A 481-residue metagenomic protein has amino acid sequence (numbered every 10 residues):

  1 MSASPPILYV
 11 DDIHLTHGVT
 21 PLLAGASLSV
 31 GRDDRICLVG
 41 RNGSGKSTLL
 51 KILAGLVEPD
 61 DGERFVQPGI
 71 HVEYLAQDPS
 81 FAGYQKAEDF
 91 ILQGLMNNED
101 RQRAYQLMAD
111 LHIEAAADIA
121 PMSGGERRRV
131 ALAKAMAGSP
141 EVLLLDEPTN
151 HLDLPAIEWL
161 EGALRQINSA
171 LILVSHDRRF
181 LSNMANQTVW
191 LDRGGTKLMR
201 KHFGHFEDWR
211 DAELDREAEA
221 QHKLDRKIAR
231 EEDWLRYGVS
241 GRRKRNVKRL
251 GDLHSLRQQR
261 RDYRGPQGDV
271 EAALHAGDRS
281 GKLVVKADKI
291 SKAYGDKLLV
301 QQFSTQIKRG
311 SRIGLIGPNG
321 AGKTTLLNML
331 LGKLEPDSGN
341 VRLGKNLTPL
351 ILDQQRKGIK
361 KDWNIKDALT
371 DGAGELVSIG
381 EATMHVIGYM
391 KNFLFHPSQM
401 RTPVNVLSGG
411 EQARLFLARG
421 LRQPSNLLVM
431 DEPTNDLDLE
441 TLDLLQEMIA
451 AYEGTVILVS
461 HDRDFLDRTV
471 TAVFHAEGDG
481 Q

Functional and structural regions predicted by a protein language model:
M1-Q221, A272, A276-Q481: ABC ATP-binding cassette signature C-motif
Y105, A109, L152-D153, V247-Q258: Extended non-transmembrane interhelical loops and adjacent amphipathic helices of multipass membrane proteins
R210-R242, N246-L250, L256-Y263: Intracellular alpha-helical coupling/juxtamembrane segments of multi-pass membrane proteins
